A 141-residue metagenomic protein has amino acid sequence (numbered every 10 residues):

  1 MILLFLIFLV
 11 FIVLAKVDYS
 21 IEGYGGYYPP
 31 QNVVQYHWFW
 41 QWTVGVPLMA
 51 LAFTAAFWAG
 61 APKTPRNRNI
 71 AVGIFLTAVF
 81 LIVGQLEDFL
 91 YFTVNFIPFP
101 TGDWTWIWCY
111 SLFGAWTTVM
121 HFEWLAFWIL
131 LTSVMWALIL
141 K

Functional and structural regions predicted by a protein language model:
M1-K141: Aromatic-rich, lipid-facing transmembrane alpha helices and their immediate juxtamembrane interface loops in integral
